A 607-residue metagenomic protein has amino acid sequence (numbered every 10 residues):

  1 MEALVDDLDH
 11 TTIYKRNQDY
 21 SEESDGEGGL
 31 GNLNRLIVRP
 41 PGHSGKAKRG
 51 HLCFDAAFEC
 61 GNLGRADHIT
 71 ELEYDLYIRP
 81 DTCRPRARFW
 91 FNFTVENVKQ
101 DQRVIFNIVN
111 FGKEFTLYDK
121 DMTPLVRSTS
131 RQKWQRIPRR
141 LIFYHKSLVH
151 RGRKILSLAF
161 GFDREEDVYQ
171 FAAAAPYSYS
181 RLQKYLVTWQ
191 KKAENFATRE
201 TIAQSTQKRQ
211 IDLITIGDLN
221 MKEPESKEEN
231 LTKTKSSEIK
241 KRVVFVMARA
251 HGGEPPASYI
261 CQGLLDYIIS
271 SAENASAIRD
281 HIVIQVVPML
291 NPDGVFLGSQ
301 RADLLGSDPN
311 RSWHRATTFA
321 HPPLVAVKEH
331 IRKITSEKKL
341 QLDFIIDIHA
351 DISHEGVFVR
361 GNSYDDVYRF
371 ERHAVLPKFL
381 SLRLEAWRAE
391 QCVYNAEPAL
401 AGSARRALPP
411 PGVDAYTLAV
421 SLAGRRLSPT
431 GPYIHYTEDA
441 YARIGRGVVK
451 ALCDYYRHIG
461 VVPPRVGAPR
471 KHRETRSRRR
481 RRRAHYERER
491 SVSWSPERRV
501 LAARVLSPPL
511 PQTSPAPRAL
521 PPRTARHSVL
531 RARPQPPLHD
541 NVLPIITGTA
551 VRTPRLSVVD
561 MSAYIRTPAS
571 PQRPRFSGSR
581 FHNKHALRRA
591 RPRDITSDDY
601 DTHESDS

Functional and structural regions predicted by a protein language model:
M1-S607: Structured catalytic-domain cores with a bias toward divalent-metal coordination
